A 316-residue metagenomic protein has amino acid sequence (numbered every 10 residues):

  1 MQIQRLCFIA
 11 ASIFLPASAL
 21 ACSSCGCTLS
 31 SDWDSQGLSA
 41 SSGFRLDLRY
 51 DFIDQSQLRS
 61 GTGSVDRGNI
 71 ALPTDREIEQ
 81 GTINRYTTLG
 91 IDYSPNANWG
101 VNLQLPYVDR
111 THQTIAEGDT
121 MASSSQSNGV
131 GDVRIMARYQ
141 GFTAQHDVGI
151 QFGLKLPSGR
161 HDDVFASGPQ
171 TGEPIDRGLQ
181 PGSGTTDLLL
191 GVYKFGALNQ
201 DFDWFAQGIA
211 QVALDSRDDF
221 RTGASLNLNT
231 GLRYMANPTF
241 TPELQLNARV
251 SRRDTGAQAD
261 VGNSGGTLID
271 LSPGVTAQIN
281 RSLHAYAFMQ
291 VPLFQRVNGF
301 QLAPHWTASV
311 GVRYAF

Functional and structural regions predicted by a protein language model:
L20-G68, Q145, P157-D162, R177: Outer-membrane beta-barrel biogenesis signature
W33, P73-E77, G118-S125, I175-Q180 (+3 more regions): Extracellular loop and loop/strand-boundary signature of outer-membrane beta-barrel proteins
Q36, L48-Y50, L89-Y93, L103 (+6 more regions): Residues on the lipid-exposed face of transmembrane beta-strands in outer-membrane beta-barrel proteins
A40-S42, I83-T87, S127-V133, H146 (+4 more regions): Residues that define the transmembrane beta-barrel architecture of outer-membrane proteins
F44, W99-V101, Q145-V148, Q200-W204 (+2 more regions): Repeated loop/turn-to-beta-strand initiation elements of outer-membrane beta-barrel proteins
F44-F52, L103-Y107, I150-L156, A206-A210 (+3 more regions): Transmembrane beta-barrel strands of outer-membrane/channel proteins
R59-N69, S216-F316: Outer membrane beta-barrel transmembrane domains
Y107-T222: Outer-membrane pore/translocation modules
